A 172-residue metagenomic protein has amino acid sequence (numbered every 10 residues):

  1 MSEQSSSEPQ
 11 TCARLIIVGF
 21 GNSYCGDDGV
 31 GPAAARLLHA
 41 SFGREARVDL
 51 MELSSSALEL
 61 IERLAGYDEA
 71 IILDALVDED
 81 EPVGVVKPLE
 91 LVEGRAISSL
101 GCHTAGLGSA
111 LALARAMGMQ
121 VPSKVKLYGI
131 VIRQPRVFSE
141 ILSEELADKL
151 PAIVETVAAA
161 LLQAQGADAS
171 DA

Functional and structural regions predicted by a protein language model:
M1-A13, Q163-A172: Short, low-complexity, intrinsically disordered N-terminal peptides in bacterial proteins
S5-S7, I61, R115-G118: A generic local secondary-structure boundary/capping motif
Q10-V18, S23-V92, I97: Nucleotide and nucleotide-moiety/phosphate-recognizing core
G29, A33, S55, C102-S109 (+2 more regions): Conserved active-site and cofactor/substrate-binding residues in soluble primary-metabolism enzymes
L50, L100, V137: Short, flexible active-site loop motifs that bind/organize anionic cofactors or intermediates
L76-V125: Helix-loop-strand module that forms the ligand-binding subsite of alpha/beta enzymes
L107-A172: Phosphate-binding/catalytic loops
